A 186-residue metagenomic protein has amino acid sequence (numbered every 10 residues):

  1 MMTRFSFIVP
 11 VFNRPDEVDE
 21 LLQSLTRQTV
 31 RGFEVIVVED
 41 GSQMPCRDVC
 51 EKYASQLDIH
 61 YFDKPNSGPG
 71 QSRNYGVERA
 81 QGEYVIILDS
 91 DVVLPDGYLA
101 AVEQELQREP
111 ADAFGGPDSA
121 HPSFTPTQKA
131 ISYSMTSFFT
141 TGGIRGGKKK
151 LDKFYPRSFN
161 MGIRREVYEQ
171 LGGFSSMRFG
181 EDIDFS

Functional and structural regions predicted by a protein language model:
M1-R27: N-proximal low-complexity "stem/linker" segments adjacent to membrane-targeting elements
T3-S6, E34, D184: Cell-envelope/extracellular polymer assembly enzymes that use nucleotide-activated donors
L22-P65: Acidic donor-binding segment of Leloir-type glycosyltransferases
K64-A80, A101, Y155-F159: Glycine-rich, basic loop-to-helix element that forms the pyrophosphate-binding segment of sugar-nucleotide handling
V85: Short aromatic/hydrophobic "clamp" motif used to bind/position activated sugar donors
D89-V93: The conserved acidic donor/metal-binding loop of glycosyltransferases
G97-K129: Conserved donor NDP-sugar-binding/catalytic core segment of glycosyltransferases
A120, T141-G162, E166, S175-G180 (+1 more regions): A recurrent flexible, glycine/aromatic-enriched loop bordering the glycosyltransferase active site that acts as
